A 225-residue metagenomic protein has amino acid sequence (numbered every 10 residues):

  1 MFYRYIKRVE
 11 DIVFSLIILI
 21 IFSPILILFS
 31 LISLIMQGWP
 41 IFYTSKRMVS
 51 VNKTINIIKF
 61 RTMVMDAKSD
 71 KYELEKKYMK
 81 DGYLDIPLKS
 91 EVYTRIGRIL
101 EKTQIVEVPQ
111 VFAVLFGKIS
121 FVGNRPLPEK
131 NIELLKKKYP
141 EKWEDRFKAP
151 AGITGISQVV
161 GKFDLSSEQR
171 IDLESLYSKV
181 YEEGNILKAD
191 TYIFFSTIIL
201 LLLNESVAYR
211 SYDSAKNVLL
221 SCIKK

Functional and structural regions predicted by a protein language model:
M1-K68, L187-K225: A hydrophobic, helix-centered structural microdomain
Y5-R8, V92, Q104-E107, E183 (+1 more regions): An acidic site on a long C-lobe helix of protein kinase domains
S23, K102-V106, V122: Residue-level signal for short amphipathic helical patches enriched in basic/charged and nearby hydrophobic residues
W39, Q104, L115-K118: Residues at helix C-cap/C′ positions in short coil/turn segments immediately following an alpha-helix
Y43-V92, T154-Y177: Short, glycine-rich, amphipathic interfacial segments at transmembrane boundaries or analogous
I99-A113: Short acidic-aromatic low-complexity motifs
P109-K225: Hydrophobic structural segments characteristic of membrane proteins
